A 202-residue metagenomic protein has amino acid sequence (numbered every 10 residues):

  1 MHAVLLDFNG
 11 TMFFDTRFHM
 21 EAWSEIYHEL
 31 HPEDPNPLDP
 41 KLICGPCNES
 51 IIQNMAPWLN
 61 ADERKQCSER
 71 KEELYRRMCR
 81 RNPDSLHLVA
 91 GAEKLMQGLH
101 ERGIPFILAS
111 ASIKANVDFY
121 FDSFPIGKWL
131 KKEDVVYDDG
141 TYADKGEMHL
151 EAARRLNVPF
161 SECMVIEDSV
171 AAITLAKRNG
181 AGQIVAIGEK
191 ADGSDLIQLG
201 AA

Functional and structural regions predicted by a protein language model:
H2-A90, R102: N-terminal helical cap/lid subdomain that shapes the substrate entry/recognition surface in HAD-like hydrolases
T11, F18, K114-A115, A171 (+1 more regions): Conserved Rossmann-like nucleotide-cofactor binding loop
A22, I51, N116-F119, L175 (+1 more regions): Phosphate- and divalent-cation-binding pockets in alpha/beta enzyme and binding domains that engage nucleotide-derived
H28-L30, M55-W58, E93, Q97-I107 (+2 more regions): Substrate-recognition/cap helix-loop segment adjacent to the acidic, metal-dependent catalytic center of Asp-based
D39-C44, E69, K128-A143: A short, structured active-site edge motif that brings together acidic residues
A143-V170: Conserved Lys-Pro-Asp/Glu-containing loop-to-beta segment of HAD-superfamily phosphomonoesterases, centered on
M164-A202: Acidic, Mg2+-coordinating phosphoryl-transfer loop and its flanking beta/alpha structural elements, shared across
